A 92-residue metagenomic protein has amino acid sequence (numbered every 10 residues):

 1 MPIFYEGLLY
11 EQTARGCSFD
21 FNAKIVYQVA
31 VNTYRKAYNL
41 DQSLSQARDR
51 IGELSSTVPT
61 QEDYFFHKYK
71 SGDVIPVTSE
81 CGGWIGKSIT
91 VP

Functional and structural regions predicted by a protein language model:
P2, F19-D20, L40-L44: Short, structured coil/loop segments at alpha-helix boundaries
G7, Q12-N22, G52, P59-E62: Short coil/turn linking the two alpha-helices of tandem helical-hairpin repeats
L8, V31-N32, Y38: Residue-level recognition of well-ordered secondary-structure positions
N22-V29, S43: Extracytoplasmic/periplasmic, Sec-exported soluble proteins
K36-P92: Terminal, low-structured helical/coil segments at or just beyond the last alpha-helical repeat
